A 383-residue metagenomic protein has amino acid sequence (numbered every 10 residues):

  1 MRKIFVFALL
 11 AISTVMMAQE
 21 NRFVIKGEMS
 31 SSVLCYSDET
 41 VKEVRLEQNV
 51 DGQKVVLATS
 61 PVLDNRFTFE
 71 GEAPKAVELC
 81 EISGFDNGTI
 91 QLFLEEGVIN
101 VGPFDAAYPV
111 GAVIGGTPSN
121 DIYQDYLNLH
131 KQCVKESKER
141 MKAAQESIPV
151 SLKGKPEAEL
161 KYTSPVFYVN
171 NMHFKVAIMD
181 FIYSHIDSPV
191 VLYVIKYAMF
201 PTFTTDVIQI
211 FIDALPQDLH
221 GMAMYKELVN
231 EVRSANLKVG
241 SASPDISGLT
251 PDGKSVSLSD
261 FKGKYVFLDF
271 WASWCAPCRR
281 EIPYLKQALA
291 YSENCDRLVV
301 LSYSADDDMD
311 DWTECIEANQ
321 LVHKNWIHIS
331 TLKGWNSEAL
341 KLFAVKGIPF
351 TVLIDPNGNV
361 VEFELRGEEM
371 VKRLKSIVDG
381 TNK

Functional and structural regions predicted by a protein language model:
M1-V24, G380-T381: Bacterial Sec-dependent N-terminal signal peptides
Q19-V169: A non-transmembrane, solvent-exposed segment enriched in polar/low-complexity residues
F85, T89, I99-G102, P109-G111 (+2 more regions): N-terminal targeting signals for export/organelle localization
M224-S259, I327, K372-G380: N-terminal "domain-start" segment that seeds a small globular fold
I246, P349-F363: A short, hydrophobic beta-strand/beta-hairpin element that forms part of a small beta-sheet core
K262-G263, F270-Q287: Conserved redox-active cysteine motifs that mediate thiol-disulfide chemistry, especially di-cysteine Cys-X(1-2)-Cys
R280-Y303, D379-T381: Conserved helix-turn-beta segment immediately C-terminal to the redox Cys motif in thioredoxin-like folds
T313-I348, P356: Short, internal strand/loop/helix patches that form the active-site neighborhood or redox-interaction surface
